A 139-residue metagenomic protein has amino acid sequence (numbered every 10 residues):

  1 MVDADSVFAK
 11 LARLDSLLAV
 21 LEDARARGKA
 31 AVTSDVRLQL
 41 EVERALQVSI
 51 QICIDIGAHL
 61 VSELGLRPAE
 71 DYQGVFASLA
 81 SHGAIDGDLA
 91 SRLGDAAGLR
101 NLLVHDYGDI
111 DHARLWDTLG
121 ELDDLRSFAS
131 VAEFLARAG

Functional and structural regions predicted by a protein language model:
M1-G139: Solvent-exposed interaction patches of small proteins and small membrane subunits
